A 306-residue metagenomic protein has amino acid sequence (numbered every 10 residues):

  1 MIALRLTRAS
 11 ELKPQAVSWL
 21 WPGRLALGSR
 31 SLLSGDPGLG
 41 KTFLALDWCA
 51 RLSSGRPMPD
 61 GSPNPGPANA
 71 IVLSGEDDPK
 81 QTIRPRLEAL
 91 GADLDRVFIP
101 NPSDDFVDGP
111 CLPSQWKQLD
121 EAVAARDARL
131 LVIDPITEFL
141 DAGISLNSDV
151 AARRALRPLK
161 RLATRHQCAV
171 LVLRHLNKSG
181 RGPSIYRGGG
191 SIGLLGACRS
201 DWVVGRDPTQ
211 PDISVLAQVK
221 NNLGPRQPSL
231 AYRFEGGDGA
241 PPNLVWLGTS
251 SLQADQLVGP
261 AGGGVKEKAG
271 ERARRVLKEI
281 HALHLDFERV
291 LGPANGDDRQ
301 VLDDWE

Functional and structural regions predicted by a protein language model:
M1-L20: N-terminal pre-Walker A segment at the start of P-loop NTPase domains
L4, A124-D127, R165-H166, D207-E306: C-terminal regions of RecA-like/P-loop NTPase motor modules
Q15-A16, L20-P22, A26, P37-L39 (+4 more regions): Conserved inter-motif catalytic segment of the P-loop NTP-binding fold
L32-L33, G38, T42-F43, L130 (+2 more regions): Phosphate-binding/switch region of NTP-binding enzymes
L44, W48: Hydrophobic positions on the alpha1 helix immediately C-terminal to the Walker A/P-loop
S53: Gly/Ala-rich phosphate-binding loop of Rossmann-like dinucleotide-binding domains, activating on the conserved
M58-P65, G180, F287-G296: Short helix/loop segment immediately N-terminal to the Walker
